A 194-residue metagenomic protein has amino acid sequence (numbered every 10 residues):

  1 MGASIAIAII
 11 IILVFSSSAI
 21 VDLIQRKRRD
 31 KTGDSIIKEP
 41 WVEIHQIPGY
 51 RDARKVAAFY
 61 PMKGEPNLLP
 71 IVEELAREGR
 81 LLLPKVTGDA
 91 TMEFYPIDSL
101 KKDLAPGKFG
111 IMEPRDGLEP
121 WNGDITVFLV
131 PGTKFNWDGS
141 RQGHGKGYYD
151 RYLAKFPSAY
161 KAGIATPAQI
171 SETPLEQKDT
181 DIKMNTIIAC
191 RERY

Functional and structural regions predicted by a protein language model:
M1-I10: Feature marks short, highly hydrophobic, charge-poor N-terminal signal-anchor/signal peptide-like helices that anchor
I5, F15, A19-P106, I111-G123: N-terminal active-site beta-alpha-beta segment that forms phosphate/nucleotide-binding and substrate-recognition loops
R28-D30, G123-F128, N136-S140, D150-Y194: Surface-exposed, charge/polar-rich loops and edge strands
A58, L81, L129, G145 (+1 more regions): Residue-level signal for inorganic ion chemistry
L68-E73, G139-L153: Short Gly/Thr/Asp-enriched flexible loops that form oxyanion-binding sites at enzyme active sites
P84, H144, I164: Replace "coordinates the UDP/GDP/TDP-sugar" with "coordinates nucleotide-activated sugar donors
T133: Active-site/ligand-binding-proximal alpha/beta "capping" segment
